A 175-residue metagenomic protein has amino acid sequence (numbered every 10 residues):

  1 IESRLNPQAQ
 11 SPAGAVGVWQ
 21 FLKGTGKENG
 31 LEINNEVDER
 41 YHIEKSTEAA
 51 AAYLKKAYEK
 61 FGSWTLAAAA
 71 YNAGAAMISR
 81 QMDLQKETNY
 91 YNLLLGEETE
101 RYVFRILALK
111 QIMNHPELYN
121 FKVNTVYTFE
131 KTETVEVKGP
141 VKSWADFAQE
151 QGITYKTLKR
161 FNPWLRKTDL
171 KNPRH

Functional and structural regions predicted by a protein language model:
P7-Q8, E48: Hydrophobic alpha-helical segments, principally membrane-spanning helices and signal/leader peptides
Q8-P12, R80-D83: Short, solvent-exposed loop/turn and secondary-structure capping segments
A9-G30, R174: Short, surface-exposed glycine/acidic/tryptophan-bearing loops
Q10-A13, V18, D38, S63 (+1 more regions): Short, surface-exposed helix-loop/turn micro-motifs enriched in polar/charged residues
E28, I33-E36, R40-E59, T65 (+1 more regions): Extracytoplasmic and endomembrane cell-envelope/extracellular-matrix remodeling and assembly machinery
